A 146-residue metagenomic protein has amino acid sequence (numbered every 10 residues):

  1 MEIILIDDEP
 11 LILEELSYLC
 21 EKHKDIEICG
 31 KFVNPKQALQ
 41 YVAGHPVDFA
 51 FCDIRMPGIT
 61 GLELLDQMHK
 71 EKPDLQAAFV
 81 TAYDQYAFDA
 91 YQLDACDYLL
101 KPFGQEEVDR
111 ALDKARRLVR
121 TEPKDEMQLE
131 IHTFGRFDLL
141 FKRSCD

Functional and structural regions predicted by a protein language model:
I3, I28-C29, A77: Hydrophobic/aromatic residues located in beta-strands of well-ordered beta-sheets within soluble catalytic
I3-L5, I131-H132: Short, hydrophobic/glycine-enriched beta-strand segments
I4, E9-P10, I54-R55: The short loop immediately C-terminal to the conserved phospho-acceptor aspartate in CheY-like receiver
E9-G30: Two-component/phosphorelay signaling modules centered on CheY-like receiver
K22, P35-R120: CheY-like receiver
I28-C29, Y98, I131: Generic structural signal for residues in well-ordered beta-strands
E122-L129: DNA-binding patch around the recognition helix
F134-D146: A structural micro-motif at secondary-structure boundaries
